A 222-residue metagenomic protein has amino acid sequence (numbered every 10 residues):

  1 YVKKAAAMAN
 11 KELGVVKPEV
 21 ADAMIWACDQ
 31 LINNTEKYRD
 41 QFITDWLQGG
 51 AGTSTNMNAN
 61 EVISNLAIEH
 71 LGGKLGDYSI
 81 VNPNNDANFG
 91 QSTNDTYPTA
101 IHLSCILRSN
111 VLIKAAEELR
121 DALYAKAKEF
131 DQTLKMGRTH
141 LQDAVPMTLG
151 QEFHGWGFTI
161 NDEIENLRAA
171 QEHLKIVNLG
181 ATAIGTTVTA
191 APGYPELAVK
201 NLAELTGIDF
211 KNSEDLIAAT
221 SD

Functional and structural regions predicted by a protein language model:
Y1-D222: Conserved, well-structured ligand/cofactor-binding cores
